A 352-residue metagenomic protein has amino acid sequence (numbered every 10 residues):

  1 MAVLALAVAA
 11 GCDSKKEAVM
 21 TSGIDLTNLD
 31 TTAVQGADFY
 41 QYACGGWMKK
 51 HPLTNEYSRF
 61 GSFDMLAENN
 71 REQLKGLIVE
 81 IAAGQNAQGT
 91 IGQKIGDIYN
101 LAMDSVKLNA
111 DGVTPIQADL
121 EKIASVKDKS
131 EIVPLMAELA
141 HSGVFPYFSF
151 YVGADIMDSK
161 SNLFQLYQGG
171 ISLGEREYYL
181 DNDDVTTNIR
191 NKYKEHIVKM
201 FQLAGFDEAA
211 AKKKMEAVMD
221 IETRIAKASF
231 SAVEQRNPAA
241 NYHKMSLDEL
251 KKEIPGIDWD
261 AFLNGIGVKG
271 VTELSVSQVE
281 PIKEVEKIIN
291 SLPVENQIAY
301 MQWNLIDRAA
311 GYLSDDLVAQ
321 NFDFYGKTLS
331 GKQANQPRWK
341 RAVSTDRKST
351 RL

Functional and structural regions predicted by a protein language model:
M1-L6: Sec-dependent N-terminal signal peptides
V8-G11: C-terminal motif of bacterial Sec signal peptides marking the signal peptidase cleavage site
D13-K15: Bacterial signal peptide processing site
E17-D25: Short, contiguous pre-domain boundary segments
D25-T27, L180: Active-site rim elements
T31-K49, T186-L203: K/E-rich alpha-helical interaction surfaces of small helical-bundle regulatory domains
V34-A37, Y42-V106: Active-site-surrounding "flap" and adjacent substrate/cofactor-binding loops of secreted or lumenal enzymes, prototyped
I81-R351: Noncatalytic, helix-rich "gating/capping" subdomain that lines the substrate-entry/channel surface of large enzyme
